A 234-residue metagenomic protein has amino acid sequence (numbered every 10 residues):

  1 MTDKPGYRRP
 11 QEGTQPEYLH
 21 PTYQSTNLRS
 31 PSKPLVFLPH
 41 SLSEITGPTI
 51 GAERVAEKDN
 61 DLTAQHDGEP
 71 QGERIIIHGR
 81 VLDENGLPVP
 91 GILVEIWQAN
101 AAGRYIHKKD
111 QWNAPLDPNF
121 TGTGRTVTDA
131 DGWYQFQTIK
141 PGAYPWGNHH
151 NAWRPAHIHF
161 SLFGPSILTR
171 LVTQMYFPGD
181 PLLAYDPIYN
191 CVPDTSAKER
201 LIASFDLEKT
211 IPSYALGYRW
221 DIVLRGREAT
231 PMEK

Functional and structural regions predicted by a protein language model:
M1-K234: Beta-strand-dominated extracellular/periplasmic modules and repeats in secreted or surface-exposed proteins
